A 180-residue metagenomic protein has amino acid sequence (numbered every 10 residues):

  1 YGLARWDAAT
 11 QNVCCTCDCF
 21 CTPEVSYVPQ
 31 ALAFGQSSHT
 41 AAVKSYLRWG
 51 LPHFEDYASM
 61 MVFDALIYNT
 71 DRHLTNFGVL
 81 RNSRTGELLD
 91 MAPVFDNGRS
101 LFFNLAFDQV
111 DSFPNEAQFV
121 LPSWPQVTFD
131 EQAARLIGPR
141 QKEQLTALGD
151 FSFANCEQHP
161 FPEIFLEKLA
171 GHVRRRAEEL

Functional and structural regions predicted by a protein language model:
Y1-L3, T16, L74, M91-V94: A structural signal for short, well-ordered beta-strand segments and their strand-loop junctions that often border
Y1-L32: Conserved ATP-binding subdomain of kinase catalytic cores across diverse folds
A8, C19-C21, M61, R81-S83 (+1 more regions): Short, flexible loop/turn elements at secondary-structure junctions
A31-S59: Helix-hairpin-helix/helix-loop-helix acidic hairpins
A58-I67: Active-site alpha-helical segments that house and flank conserved acidic catalytic motifs for diphosphate chemistry
Y68, L80-L180: C-terminal catalytic region of ATP-dependent kinase domains
H73, G78-L80: Conserved protein-kinase catalytic-loop segment immediately C-terminal to the catalytic Asp of the HRD motif
